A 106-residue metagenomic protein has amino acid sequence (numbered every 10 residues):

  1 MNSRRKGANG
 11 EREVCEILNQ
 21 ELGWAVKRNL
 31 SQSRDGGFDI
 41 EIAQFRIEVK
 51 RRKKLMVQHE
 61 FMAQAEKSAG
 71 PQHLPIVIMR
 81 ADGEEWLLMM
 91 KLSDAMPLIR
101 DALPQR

Functional and structural regions predicted by a protein language model:
M1-R106: Catalytic phosphate/metal-binding cores of nucleic-acid and nucleotide-processing enzymes, i.e., regions that mediate
